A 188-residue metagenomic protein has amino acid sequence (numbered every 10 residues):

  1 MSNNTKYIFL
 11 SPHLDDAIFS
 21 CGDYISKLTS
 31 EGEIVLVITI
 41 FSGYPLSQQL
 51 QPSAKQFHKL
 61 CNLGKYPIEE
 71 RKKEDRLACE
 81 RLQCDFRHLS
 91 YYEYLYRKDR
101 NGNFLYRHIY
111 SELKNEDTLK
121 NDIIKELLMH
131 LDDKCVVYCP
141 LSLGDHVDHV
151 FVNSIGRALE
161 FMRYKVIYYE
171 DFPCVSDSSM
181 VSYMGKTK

Functional and structural regions predicted by a protein language model:
M1-F151, A158: Active-site beta-strand->loop->alpha-helix modules in alpha/beta enzyme cores, enriched in Gly/His/Asp(Glu)
F161-K186: Short, flexible loop segments at boundaries between secondary-structure elements
